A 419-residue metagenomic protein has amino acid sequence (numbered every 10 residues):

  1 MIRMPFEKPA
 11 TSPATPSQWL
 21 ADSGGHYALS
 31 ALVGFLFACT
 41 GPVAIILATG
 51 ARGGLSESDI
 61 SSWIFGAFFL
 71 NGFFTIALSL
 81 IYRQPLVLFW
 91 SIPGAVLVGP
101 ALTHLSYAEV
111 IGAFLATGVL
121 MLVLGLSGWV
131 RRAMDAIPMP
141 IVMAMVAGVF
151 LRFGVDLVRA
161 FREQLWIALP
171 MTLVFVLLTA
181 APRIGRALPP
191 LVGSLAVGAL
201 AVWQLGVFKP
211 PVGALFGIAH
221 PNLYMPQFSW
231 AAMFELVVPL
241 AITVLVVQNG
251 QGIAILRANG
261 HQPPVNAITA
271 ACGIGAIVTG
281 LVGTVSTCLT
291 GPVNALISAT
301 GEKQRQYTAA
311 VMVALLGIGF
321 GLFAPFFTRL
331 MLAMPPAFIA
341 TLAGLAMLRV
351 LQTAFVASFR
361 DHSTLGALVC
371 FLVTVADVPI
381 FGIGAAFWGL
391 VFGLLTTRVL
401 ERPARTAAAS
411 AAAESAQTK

Functional and structural regions predicted by a protein language model:
M1-S30, P210-L223, V399-K419: Intrinsically disordered, low-complexity non-transmembrane regions of multi-pass membrane transporters
R3-G25, A48-F74, V238-Y307: Membrane-embedded helical hairpins/re-entrant loop segments and their flanking transmembrane helices within multi-pass
G25-P42, A168, P189-P190, W203-L205 (+1 more regions): Hydrophobic, membrane-embedded alpha-helices of multi-pass small-molecule transporters
G34-L36, F74-L86, P182, I274-V285 (+1 more regions): Transmembrane alpha-helix interface/packing and boundary motifs in multi-pass membrane proteins, characterized by
G41-I45, V87-A95, N249-G250, T284-N294 (+1 more regions): Transmembrane helix boundary and interhelical junction motifs in multipass membrane proteins
S58-I60, G66-A67, F74-V130: Membrane helical hairpin/interfacial module
L97-T103, L178-T179, V293-A309, V313 (+1 more regions): Interfacial segments of multi-pass membrane proteins
T103-K209, M312-A411: Membrane-embedded alpha-helical modules
